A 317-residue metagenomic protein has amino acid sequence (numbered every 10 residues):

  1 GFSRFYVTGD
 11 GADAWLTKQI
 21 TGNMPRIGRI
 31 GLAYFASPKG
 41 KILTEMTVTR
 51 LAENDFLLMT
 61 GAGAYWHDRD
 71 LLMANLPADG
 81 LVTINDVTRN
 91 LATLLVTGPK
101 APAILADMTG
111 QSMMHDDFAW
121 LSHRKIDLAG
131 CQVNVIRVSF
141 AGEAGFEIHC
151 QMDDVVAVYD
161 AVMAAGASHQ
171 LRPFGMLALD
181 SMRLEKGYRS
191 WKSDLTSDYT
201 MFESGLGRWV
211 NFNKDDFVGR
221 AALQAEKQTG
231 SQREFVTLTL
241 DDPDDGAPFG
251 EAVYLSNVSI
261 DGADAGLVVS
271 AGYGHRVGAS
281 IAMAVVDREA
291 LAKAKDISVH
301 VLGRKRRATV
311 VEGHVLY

Functional and structural regions predicted by a protein language model:
G1-Q19, R89-P102, S231-L240: Short glycine-/aliphatic-rich beta-strand segments at the starts of folded cytosolic domains
F2-V7, E45-R50, N54-G63, A92-V96 (+4 more regions): Short cationic amphipathic helices and targeting signals
D10-G11, G61-W66, P99-A101, Q151-V156 (+1 more regions): Helix N-cap motif at beta-to-alpha junctions
D10-I42, A101-C131: Internal amphipathic helical hairpin motif
K18, G22-N75: Well-ordered mid-protein domain cores that form the structural environment of catalytic cofactors
S37-E45, P77-G80, D127-V135, D264-V269: Short amphipathic beta-strand starts and helix->beta connectors
N75-R233: Glycine-rich, acidic
Y199, E203-Y317: Glycine-rich, small/acidic residue-mixed loop/short-helix segments
